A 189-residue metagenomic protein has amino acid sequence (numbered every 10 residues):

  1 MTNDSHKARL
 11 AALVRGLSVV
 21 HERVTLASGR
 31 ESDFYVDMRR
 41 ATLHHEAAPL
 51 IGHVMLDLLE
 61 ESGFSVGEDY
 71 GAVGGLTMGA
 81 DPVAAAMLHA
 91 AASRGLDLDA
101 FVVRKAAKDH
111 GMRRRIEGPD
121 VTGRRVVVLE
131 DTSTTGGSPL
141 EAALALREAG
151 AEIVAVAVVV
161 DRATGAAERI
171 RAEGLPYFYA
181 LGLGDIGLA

Functional and structural regions predicted by a protein language model:
M1-E68: Active-site-facing substrate-recognition patch
T2-L13, L144-A189: PRPP-dependent phosphoribosyltransferase catalytic core
G16, R23-V24, E117-P119, R169: Short secondary-structure boundary/capping segments
H53, D57, A85, H89-S93 (+2 more regions): Short, well-ordered alpha-helices that flank and scaffold nucleotide-derived cofactor binding pockets
V66-G79, A157: Short glycine-rich phosphate-binding loop at a beta-alpha junction
G71, R124, V154: Conserved acidic residues
A84-V127, T135-E141: Short, glycine/charge-rich flexible loops or terminal/linker lids adjacent to PRPP-binding catalytic cores
